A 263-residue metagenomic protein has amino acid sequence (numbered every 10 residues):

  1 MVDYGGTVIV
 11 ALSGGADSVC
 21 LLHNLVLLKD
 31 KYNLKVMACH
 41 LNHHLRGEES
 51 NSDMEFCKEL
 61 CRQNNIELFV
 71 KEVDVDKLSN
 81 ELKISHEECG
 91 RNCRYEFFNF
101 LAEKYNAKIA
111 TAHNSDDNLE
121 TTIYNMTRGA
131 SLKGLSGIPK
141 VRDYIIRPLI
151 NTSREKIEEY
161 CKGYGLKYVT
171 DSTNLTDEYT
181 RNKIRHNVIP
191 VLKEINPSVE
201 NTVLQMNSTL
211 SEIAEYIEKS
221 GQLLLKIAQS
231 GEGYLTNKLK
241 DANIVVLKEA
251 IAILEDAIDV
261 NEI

Functional and structural regions predicted by a protein language model:
M1-D17, M37, L41, V73 (+3 more regions): AMP-forming adenylation/ATP pyrophosphatase catalytic core
M1-N187: Core alpha/beta nucleotide-donor-binding catalytic domains of modification enzymes
N24-K31, V191-E194, L254-A257: Active-site catalytic microenvironments for nucleophilic, acid-base chemistry
E49, A130, I195, N243-V246 (+1 more regions): Short coil/turn residues that cap or connect secondary-structure elements
I146-T236, I251: Contiguous mid-protein beta-loop-alpha structural module that forms a pocket-lining wall or clamp of enzyme active
